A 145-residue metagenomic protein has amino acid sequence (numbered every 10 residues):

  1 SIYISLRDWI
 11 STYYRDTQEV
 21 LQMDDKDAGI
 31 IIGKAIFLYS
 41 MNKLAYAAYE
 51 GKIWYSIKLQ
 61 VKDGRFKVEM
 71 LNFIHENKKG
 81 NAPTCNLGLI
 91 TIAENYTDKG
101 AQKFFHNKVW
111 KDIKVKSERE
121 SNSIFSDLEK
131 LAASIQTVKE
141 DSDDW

Functional and structural regions predicted by a protein language model:
S1-W145: Ser/Thr-rich, low-complexity intrinsically disordered terminal regions
